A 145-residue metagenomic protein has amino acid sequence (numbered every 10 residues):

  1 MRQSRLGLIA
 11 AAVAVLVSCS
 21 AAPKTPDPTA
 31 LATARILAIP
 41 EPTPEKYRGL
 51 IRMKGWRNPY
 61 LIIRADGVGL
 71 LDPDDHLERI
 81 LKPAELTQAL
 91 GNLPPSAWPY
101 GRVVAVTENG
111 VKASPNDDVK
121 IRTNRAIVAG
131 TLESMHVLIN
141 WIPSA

Functional and structural regions predicted by a protein language model:
M1-I9: Bacterial N-terminal signal peptides that target proteins for export
V13: Structured alpha-helical
V17-S18: C-terminal motif of bacterial Sec signal peptides marking the signal peptidase cleavage site
A21-A145: Long, low-hydrophobicity, acidic/polar, solvent-exposed interaction domains
